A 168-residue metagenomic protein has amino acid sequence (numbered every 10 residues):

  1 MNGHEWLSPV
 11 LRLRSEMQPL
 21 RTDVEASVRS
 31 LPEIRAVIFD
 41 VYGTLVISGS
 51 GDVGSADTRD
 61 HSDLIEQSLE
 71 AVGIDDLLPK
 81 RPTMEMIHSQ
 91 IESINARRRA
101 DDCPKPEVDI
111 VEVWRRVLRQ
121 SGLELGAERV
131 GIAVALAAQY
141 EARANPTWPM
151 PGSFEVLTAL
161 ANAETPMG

Functional and structural regions predicted by a protein language model:
M1-F39: Non-catalytic pre-domain segments flanking phosphatase-related domains
R35-D40, E124-R129: Short coil-to-beta-strand
V37, I132-W148, S153-G168: Substrate-recognition element of Asp-dependent hydrolases with the DxDx(T/V) motif
T44-L45: Hydrophobic "anchor" residues
S50-D101: Conserved phosphoryl-transfer catalytic core
D63-L77, V108-L125: Helix-loop "lid/cap" segments that line or gate small-molecule binding pockets
M86-I94, V113, G131-A142: Short, Lys/Arg-enriched alpha-helical recognition elements, typified by the DNA-recognition helix
P104-P106: Low-complexity intrinsically disordered segments
